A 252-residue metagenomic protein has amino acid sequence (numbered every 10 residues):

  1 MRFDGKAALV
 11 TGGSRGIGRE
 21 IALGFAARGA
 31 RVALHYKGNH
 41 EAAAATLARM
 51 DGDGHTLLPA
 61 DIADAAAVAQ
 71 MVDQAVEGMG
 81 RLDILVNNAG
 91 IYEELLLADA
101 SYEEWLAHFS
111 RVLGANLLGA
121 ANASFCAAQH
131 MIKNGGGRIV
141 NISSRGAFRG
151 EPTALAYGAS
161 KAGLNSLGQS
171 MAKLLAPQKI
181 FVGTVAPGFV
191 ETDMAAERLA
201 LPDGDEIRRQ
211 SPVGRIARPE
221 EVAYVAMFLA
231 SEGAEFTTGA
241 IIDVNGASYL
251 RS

Functional and structural regions predicted by a protein language model:
A7, S14-G16: Conserved glycine-rich cofactor-binding loop
A69, I91-S110, K133, T153-A156 (+1 more regions): Conserved mid-core segment of classical short-chain dehydrogenase/reductases
I91, Y102-A121, G136, V140 (+2 more regions): Catalytic Tyr-X3-Lys loop
S124, S160, G168: Active-site helix of classical SDR
Q129, K173-L174, E235: Alpha-helical segment proximal to the catalytic Tyr-Lys
S144: Residue(s) in the substrate-gating loop at a strand-loop-helix junction that position the organic substrate next
R149, V213, M227, T238-S252: Short C-terminal tail/terminal secondary-structure segment of NAD(P)H-dependent dehydrogenase/reductase domains
A176, F181, T237-G239: Short, small/polar-rich loop/turn modules that mediate ligand/substrate recognition or access, typified
